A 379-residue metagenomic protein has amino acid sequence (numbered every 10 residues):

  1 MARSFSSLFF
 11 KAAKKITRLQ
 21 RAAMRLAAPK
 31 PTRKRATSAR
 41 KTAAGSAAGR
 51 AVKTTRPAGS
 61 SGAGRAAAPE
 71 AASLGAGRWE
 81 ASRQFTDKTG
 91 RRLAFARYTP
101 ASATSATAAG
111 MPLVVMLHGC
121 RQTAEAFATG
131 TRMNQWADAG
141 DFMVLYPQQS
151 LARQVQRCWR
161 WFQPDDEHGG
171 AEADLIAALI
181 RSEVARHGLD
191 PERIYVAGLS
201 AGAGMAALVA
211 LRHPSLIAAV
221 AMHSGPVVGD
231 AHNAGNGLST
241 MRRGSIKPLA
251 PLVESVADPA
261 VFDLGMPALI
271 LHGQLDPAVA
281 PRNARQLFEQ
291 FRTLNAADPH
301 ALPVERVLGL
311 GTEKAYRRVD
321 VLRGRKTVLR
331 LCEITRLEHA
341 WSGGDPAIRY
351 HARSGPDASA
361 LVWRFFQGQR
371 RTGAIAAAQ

Functional and structural regions predicted by a protein language model:
M1-L113, E125-T131, M143, A197-A201 (+8 more regions): A domain-start/cap signature at the N-terminus of enzymes
M111, G119-T123, L337: Active-site glycine-rich loops that stabilize anionic/oxyanionic intermediates across multiple enzyme folds
Q148-A171: Cap/lid segment of the alpha/beta-hydrolase catalytic domain
D165-H187, L208: Alpha/beta-hydrolase active-site loop
G188-S200: Alpha/beta-hydrolase fold nucleophile elbow
A203-S215: Short glycine-enriched nucleophile-adjacent loop and the immediately C-terminal alpha-helix near the catalytic center
L216-V227: A conserved short beta-strand
I270-H272, D276: Short beta-strand/loop motif that positions the catalytic acidic residue of the alpha/beta-hydrolase fold
